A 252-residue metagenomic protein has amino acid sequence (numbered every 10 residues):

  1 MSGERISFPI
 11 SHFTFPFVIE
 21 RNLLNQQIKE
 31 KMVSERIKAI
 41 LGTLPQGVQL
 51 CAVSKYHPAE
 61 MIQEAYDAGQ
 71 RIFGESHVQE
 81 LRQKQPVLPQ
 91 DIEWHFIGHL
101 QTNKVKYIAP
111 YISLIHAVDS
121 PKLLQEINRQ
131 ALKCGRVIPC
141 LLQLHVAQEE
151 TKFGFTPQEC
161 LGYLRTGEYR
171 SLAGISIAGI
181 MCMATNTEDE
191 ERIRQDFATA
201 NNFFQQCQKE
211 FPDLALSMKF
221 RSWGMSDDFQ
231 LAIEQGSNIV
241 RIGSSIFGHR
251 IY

Functional and structural regions predicted by a protein language model:
M1-G3, S7-I19, L23, Q27 (+1 more regions): Short, basic, low-complexity termini and linkers enriched in Ser/Thr/Gly/Pro that act as targeting/leader peptides
I6-F8, A59, E190, V240: Short linear sequence motifs
I28-D227, Q235, F247-H249: Conserved alpha/beta-domain cores
N238-I239, S245: Divalent-metal-activated hydrolytic enzyme cores
